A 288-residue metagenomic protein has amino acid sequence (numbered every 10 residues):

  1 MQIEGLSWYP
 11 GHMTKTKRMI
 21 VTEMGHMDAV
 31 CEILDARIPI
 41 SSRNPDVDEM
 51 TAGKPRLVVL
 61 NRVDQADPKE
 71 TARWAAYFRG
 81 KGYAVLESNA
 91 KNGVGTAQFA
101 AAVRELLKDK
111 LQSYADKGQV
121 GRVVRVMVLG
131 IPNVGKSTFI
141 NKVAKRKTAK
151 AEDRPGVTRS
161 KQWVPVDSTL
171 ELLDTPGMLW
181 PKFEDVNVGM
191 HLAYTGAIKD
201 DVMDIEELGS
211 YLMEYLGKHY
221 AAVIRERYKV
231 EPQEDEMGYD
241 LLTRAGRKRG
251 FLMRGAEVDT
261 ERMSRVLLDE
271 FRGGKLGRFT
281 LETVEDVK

Functional and structural regions predicted by a protein language model:
M1-A29, R37-D46, M50-R56, V63 (+3 more regions): Helix-rich effector regions associated with P-loop NTPase G domains
E32, V58-L60, V128: Structural beta-sheet core signal
D64-L129, T148, G250-L252, V258: Canonical P-loop GTPase G-domain recognition
A90, I140, L170-L173: Conserved active-site beta-strand-loop modules that form the wall/rim of enzyme catalytic pockets and either contain
V94-T96, I131, K136, V157 (+2 more regions): Gly/Ser/Thr-rich helix-start
Q98, A102, T138, Y211 (+1 more regions): Alpha-helical scaffold segments in soluble metabolic enzymes
K110-Y114, N141, K147-D153, H219-I224: Short, structured loop/turn "capping" segments at alpha-beta junctions
R125-K145, A149, T175: Glycine-rich phosphate-binding P-loop
